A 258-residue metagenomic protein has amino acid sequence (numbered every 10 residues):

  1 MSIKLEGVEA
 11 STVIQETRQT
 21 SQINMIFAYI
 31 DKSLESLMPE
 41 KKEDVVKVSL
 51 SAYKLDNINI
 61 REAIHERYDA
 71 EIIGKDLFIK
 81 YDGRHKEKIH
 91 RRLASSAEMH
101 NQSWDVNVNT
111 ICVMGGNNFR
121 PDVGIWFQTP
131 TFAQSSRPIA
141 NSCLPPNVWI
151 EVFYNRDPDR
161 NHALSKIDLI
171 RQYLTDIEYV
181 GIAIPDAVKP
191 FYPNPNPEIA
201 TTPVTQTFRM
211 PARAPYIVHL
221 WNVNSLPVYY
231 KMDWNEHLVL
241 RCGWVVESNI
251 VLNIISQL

Functional and structural regions predicted by a protein language model:
M1-L258: Gly/Pro/Ser/Thr-rich low-complexity, intrinsically disordered segments predominantly at protein N-termini
